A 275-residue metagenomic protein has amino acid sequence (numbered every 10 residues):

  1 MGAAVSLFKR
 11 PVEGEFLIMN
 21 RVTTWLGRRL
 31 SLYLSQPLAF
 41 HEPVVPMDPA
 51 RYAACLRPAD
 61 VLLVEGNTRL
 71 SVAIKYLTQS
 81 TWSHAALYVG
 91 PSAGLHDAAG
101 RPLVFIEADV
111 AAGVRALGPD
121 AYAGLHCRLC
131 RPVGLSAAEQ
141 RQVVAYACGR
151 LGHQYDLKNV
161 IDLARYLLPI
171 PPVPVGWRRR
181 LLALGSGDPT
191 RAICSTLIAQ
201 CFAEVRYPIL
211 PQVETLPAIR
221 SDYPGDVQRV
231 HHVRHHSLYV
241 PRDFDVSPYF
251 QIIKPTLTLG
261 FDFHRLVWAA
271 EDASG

Functional and structural regions predicted by a protein language model:
G2-G275: Cysteine-nucleophile amide-bond enzymes
